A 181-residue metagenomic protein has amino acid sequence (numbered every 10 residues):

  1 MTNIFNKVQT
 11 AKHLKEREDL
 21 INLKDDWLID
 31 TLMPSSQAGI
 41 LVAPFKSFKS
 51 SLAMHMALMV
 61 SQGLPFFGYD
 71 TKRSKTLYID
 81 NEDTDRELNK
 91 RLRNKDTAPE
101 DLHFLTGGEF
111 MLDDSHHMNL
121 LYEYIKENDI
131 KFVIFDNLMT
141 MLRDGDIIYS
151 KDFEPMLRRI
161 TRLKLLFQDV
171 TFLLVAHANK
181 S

Functional and structural regions predicted by a protein language model:
F5-V8, L23-K24, L28-I29, P65 (+2 more regions): Conserved inter-motif catalytic segment of the P-loop NTP-binding fold
S35-S36: Pre-Walker A (P-loop) beta-loop-beta motif of ABC nucleotide-binding domains
G39-V42, L77: Short hydrophobic/aromatic beta-strand immediately N-terminal to the Walker A/P-loop
I40, F132-D136, L173: Structural motif
F48-K49: Conserved glycine(s) of the Walker
L52, M56: Hydrophobic positions on the alpha1 helix immediately C-terminal to the Walker A/P-loop
S61: Gly/Ala-rich phosphate-binding loop of Rossmann-like dinucleotide-binding domains, activating on the conserved
F153-A178: Substrate-engagement module of ASCE P-loop NTPases
